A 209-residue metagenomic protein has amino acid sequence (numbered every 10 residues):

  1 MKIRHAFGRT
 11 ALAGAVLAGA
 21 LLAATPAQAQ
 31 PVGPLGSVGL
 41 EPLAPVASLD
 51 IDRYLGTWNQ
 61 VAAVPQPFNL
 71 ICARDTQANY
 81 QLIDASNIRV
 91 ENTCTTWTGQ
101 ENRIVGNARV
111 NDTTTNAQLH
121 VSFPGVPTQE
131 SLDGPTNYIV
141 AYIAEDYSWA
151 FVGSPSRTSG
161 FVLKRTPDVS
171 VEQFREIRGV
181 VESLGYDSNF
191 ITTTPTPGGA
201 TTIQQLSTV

Functional and structural regions predicted by a protein language model:
K2-L17, P26-V209: A beta-rich soluble binding module of mature secreted/lumenal proteins
